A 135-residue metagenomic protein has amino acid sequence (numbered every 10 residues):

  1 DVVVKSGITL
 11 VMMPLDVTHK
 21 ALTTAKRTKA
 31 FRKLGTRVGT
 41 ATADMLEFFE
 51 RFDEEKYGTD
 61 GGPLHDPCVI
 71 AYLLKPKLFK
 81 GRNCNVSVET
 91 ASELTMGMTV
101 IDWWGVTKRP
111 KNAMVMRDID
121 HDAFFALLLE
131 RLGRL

Functional and structural regions predicted by a protein language model:
D1-K5: Active-site glycine-rich loop that binds ribose-phosphate moieties when present
L10-L135: Conformational coupling and interaction surfaces
